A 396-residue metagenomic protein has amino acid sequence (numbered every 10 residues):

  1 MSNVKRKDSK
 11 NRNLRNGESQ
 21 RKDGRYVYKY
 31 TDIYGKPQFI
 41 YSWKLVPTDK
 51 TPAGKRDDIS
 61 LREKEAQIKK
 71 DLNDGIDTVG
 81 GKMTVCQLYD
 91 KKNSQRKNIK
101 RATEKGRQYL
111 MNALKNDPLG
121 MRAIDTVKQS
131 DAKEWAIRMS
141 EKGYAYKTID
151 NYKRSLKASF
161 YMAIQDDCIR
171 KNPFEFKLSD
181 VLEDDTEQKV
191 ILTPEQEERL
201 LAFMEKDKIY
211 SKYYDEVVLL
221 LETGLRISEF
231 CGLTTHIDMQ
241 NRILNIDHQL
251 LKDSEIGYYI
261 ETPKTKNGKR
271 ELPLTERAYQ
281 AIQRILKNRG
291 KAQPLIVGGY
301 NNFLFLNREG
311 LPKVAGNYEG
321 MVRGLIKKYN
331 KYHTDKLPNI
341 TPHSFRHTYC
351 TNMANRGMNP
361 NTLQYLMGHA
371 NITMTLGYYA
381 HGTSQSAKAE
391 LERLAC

Functional and structural regions predicted by a protein language model:
R15, Y146, A202-Y213, L272 (+4 more regions): Short, basic (Lys/Arg/His-rich) helix/loop patches that form interaction surfaces in the mid-to-C-terminal regions
R21-Y26, D32-K133, K287-G299: N-terminal DNA-binding module of tyrosine recombinases/phage integrases
Q38-I40, K44, D49-K50, I260-R284 (+2 more regions): C-terminal catalytic core of Y-nucleophile DNA break-rejoin enzymes
P52-D57, N93-C168, T186, K208-I209 (+2 more regions): N-terminal core-binding DNA-recognition domain of tyrosine site-specific recombinases/integrases
Y152, Q165, I169-K171, E175-I227 (+5 more regions): Basic, Lys/Arg- and aromatic-enriched nucleic-acid-binding interface segment
G232-G290: Conserved tyrosine-mediated DNA breakage-rejoining catalytic core shared by Y-recombinases
H236-L244, M358-G377: Short, polar N-cap/turn motifs at the start of nucleic acid-interacting alpha helices
E255-I260, R356, G377, H381-C396: DNA/chromatin major-groove-contacting recognition/catalytic segments
